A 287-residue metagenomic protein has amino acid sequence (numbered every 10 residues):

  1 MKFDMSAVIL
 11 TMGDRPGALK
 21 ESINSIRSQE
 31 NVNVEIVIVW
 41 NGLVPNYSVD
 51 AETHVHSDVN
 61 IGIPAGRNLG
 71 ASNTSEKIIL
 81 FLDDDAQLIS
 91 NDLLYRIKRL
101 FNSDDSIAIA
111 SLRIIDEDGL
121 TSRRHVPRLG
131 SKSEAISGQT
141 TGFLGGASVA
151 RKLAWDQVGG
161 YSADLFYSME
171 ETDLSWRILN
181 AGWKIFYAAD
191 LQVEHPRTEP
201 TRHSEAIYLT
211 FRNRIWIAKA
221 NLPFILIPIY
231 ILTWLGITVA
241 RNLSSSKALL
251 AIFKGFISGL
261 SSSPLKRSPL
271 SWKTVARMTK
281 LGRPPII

Functional and structural regions predicted by a protein language model:
M1-S25: N-proximal low-complexity "stem/linker" segments adjacent to membrane-targeting elements
D4-S6, E35, D173: Cell-envelope/extracellular polymer assembly enzymes that use nucleotide-activated donors
N24-N33: Short, acidic, metal-binding catalytic loop of nucleotide-sugar glycosyltransferases
L43, S57-T74: Glycine-rich, basic loop-to-helix element that forms the pyrophosphate-binding segment of sugar-nucleotide handling
I79: Short aromatic/hydrophobic "clamp" motif used to bind/position activated sugar donors
N91-S122: Conserved donor NDP-sugar-binding/catalytic core segment of glycosyltransferases
G142-A150, A154-G159, D164-Q192: A short, conserved alpha-helix in the catalytic core of glycosyltransferases
L209, I225-I287: Non-catalytic, C-terminal membrane-associated alpha-helical segments of glycosyltransferases
